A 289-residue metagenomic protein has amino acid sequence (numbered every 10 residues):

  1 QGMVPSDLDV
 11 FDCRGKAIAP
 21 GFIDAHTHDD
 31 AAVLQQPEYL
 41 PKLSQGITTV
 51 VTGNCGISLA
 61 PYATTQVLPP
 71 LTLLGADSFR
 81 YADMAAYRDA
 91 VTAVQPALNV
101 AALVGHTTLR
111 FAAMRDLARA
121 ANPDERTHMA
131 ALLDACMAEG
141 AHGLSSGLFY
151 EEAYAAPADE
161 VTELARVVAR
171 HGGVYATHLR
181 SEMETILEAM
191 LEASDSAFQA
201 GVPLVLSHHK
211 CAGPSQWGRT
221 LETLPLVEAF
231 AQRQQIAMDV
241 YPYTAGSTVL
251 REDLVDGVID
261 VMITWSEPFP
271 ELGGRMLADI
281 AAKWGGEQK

Functional and structural regions predicted by a protein language model:
Q1-G21: Histidine-rich, glycine-flanked metal-binding segment
A17-P41: Di-metal (Zn2+ and/or Mg2+/Mn2+) metal-binding site signature of metallo-dependent hydrolases with the MBL/beta-CASP
G21-T27, V50-T52, V100-V104, L144-S146 (+3 more regions): Hydrophobic faces of well-ordered beta-strands that scaffold small-molecule active sites in alpha/beta enzyme cores
D24-V33, A113-T127, Y150-A156, R180: Active-site mouth loops of central-metabolism enzymes
H28, G105-T107, G147-E151, R180-E182 (+2 more regions): Active-site beta-loop-alpha junctions enriched in small/polar residues
Q35-H142, Q234: Divalent-metal coordination cores built from histidine and acidic residues
P61-R80, Y87-R88, T107-D124, D195-L204 (+1 more regions): Polyanionic/metal-chelating signatures
A135-A193: Divalent metal-binding pocket/active-site signature
